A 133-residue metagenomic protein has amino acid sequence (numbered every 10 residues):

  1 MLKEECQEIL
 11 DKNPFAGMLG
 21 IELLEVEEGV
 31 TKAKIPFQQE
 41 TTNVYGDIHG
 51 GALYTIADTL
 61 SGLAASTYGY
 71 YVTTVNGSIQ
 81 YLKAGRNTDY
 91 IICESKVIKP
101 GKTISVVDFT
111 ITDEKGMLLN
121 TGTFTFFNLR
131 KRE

Functional and structural regions predicted by a protein language model:
M1-E133: Terminal targeting signals and extreme-terminal segments of soluble enzymes
